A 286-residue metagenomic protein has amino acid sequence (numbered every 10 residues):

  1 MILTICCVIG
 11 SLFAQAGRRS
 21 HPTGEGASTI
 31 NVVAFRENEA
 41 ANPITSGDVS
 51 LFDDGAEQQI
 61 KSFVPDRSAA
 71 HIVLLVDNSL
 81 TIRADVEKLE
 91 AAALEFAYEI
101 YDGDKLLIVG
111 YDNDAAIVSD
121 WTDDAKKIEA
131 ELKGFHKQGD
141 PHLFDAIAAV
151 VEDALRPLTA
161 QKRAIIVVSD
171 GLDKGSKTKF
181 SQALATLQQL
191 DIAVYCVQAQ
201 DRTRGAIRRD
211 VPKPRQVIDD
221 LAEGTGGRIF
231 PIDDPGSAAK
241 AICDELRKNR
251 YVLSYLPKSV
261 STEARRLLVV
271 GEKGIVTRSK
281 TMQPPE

Functional and structural regions predicted by a protein language model:
M1-S11: Bacterial N-terminal signal peptides
A14-E286: Scaffold/interface architecture of coatomer-like assemblies
